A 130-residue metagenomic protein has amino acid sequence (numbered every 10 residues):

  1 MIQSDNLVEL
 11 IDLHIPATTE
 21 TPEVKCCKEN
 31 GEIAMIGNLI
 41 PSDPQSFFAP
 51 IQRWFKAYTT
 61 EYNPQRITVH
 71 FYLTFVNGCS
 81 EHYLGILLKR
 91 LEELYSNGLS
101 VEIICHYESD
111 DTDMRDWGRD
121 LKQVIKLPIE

Functional and structural regions predicted by a protein language model:
S4-Q52: STAS-typified acidic loop motif
K25-C26, T60-N63: Short glycine/proline-enriched loop/turn "hinge" motifs that connect secondary-structure elements and lie
E32, R66-T68: Structural motif
S46, P50-Q52, P64, F71-L121: Amphipathic alpha-helical interaction surfaces in cytosolic regulatory modules
R53-E61: Helix-loop module immediately N-terminal to the HCX5R catalytic loop in PTP-like cysteine phosphatase domains
V124-E130: Mixed-charge, glycine-accented linear interaction segment located at domain edges/termini
